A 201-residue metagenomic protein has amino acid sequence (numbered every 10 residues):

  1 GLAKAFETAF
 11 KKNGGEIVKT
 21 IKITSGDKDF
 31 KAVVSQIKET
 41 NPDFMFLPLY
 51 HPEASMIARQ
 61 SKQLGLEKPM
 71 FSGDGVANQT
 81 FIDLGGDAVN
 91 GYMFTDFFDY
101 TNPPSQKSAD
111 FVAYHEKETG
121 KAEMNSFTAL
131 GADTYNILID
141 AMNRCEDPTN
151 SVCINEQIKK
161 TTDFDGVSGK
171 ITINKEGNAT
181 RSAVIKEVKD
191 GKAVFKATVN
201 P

Functional and structural regions predicted by a protein language model:
G1-P201: Extracytosolic ligand-binding ectodomains
